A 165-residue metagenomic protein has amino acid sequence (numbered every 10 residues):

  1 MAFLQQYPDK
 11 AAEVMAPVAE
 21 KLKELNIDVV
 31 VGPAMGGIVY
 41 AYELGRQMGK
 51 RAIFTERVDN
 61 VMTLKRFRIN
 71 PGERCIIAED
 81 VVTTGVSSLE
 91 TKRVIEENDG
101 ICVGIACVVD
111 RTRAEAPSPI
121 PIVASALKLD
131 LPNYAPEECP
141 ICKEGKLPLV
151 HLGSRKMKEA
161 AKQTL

Functional and structural regions predicted by a protein language model:
M1-L165: PRPP-associated nucleotide enzymes
